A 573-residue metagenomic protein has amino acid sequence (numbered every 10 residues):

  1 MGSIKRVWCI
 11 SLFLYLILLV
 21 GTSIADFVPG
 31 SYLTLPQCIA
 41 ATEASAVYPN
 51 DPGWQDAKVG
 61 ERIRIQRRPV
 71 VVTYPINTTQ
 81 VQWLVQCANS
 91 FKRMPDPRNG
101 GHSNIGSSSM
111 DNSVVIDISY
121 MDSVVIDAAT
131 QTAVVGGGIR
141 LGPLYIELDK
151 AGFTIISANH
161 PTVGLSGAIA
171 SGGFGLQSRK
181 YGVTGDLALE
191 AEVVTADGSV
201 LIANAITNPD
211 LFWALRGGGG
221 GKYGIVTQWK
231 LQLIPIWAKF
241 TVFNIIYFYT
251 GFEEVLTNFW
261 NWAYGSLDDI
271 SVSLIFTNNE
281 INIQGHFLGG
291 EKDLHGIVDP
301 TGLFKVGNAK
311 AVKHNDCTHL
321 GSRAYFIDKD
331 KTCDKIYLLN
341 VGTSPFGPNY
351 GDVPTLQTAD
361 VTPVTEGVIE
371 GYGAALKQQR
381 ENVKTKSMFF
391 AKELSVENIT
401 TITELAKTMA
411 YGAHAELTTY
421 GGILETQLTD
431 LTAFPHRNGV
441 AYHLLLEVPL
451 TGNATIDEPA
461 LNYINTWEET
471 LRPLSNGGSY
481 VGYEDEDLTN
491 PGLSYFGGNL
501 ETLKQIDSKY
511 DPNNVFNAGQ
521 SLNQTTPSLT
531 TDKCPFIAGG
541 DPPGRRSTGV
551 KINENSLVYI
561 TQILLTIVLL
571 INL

Functional and structural regions predicted by a protein language model:
G2-C9, L18-R546, K551, L557-Q562: Soluble FAD-dependent oxygen oxidases
S11-L12, V568: A periodicity- and composition-biased signal for non-globular, repetitive helical segments
L565: Active-site or pore-adjacent capping/gating segments
L569-L573: C-terminal membrane-anchoring or membrane-association module
